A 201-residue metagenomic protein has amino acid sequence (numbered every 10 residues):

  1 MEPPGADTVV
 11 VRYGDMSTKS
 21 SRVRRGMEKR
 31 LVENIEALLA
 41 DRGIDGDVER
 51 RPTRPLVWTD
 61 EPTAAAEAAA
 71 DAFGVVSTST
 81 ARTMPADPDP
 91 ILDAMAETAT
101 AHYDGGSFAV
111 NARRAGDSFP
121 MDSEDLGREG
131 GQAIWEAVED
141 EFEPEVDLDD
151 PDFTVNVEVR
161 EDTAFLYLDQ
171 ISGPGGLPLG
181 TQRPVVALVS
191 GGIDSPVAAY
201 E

Functional and structural regions predicted by a protein language model:
M1-V186, Y200-E201: RNA-binding accessory domains that recognize and position tRNA/RNA substrates
D194-A199: Short glycine/serine/threonine-rich phosphate/pyrophosphate-binding segments that cradle anionic phosphate groups
